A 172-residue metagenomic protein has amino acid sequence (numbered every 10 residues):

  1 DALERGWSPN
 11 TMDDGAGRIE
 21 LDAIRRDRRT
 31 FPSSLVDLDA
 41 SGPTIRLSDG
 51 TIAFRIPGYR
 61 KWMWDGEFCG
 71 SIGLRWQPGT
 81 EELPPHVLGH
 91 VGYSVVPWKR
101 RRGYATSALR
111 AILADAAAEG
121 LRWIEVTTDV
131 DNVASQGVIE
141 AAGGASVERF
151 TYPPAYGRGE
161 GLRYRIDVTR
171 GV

Functional and structural regions predicted by a protein language model:
D1-H90, S94-P97, D115, Y152-V172: GNAT-family acyltransferases
I72, R100, D129: Mobile, glycine-rich extracellular loop/lid and propeptide segments that shape or gate substrate/ligand access
H90, W123, A134: Amphipathic alpha-helical recognition patches that constitute DNA-binding helices
G92-V95, R101-A118, Q136-A141: Conserved acetyl-CoA-binding loop-helix of GNAT-fold acetyltransferases
A111, T128, T151-Y152: Proline- and acidic/polar-enriched loop/turn elements at helix boundaries
A116-T127: Conserved GNAT acetyl-CoA-binding A-motif
V126-Q136: Conserved beta-strand-loop-alpha-helix junction that forms the acyl-donor binding cleft
E140-F150: Conserved acetyl-CoA-binding loop of GNAT-fold acetyltransferases
